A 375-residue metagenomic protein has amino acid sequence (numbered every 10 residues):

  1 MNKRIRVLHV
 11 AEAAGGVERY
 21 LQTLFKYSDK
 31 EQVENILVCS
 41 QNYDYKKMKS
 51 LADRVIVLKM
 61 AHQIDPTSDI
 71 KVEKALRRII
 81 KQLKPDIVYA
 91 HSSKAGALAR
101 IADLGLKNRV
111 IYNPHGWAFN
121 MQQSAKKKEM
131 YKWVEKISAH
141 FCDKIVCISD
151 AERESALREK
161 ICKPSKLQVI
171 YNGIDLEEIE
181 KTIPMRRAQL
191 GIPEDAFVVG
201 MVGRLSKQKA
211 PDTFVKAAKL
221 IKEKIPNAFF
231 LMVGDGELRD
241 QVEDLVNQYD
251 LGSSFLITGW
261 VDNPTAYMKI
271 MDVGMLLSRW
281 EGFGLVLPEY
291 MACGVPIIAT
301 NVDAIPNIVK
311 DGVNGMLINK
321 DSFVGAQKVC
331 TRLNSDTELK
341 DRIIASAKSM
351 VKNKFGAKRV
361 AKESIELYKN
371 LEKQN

Functional and structural regions predicted by a protein language model:
L8-K71, I79, K160, V169 (+1 more regions): N-terminal strand-loop element at the rim of the active site of nucleotide-sugar-dependent glycosyltransferases
E18-T23, F197, M201-E223, F230 (+3 more regions): A conserved mid-protein helix/loop that constitutes part of the nucleotide-sugar donor-binding site
Y43-K46, F141-K166, I174-L176: A short, active-site helix/loop in glycosyltransferases that binds the activated sugar's phosphate group
A75, I179-I192: A short helix/loop element that forms part of the nucleotide-sugar donor recognition site in Leloir-type
E243-G259: Nucleotide-activated donor-binding/catalytic signature segment of Leloir-type glycosyltransferases, i.e., the conserved
W260, R279: Aromatic "clamp/platform" in nucleotide-sugar-dependent glycosyltransferases that forms part of the donor/acceptor
P296-A299, V309: Short hydrophobic beta-strand element within catalytic cores of glycosyltransferases and related nucleotide-activated
D311-G312, M316-F323, R332-T337: Conserved acidic donor-binding segment of nucleotide-sugar-dependent glycosyltransferases
